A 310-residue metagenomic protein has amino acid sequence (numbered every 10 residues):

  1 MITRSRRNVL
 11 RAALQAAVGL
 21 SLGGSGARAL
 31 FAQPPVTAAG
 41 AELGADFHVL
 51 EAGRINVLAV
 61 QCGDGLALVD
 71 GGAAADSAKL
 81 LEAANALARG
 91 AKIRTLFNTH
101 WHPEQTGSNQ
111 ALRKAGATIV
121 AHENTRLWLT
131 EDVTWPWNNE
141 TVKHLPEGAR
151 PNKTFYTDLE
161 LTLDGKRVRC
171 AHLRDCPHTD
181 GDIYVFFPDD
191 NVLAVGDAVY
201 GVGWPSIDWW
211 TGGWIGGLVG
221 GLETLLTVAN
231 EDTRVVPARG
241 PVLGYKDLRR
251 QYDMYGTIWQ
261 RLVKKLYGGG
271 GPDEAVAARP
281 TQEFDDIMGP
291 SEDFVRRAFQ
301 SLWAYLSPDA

Functional and structural regions predicted by a protein language model:
M1-L20: N-terminal secretory signal peptides and thylakoid transit peptides that target proteins across membranes
G24-E51: C-terminal segment of N-terminal export signals and the immediately downstream linker at the start of the mature
A41-A84, I183-G196: Conserved beta-strand hairpin/beta-sheet module of binuclear metal-dependent hydrolase folds, prominently
D46, V60, D70, H100 (+8 more regions): Divalent metal-coordination and catalytic microenvironments
G65-L66, A73-A75, E160, R167-I258 (+1 more regions): Metallo-beta-lactamase
A86-E160, D180: Active-site HxH/HxHxD metal-binding segment of metal-dependent hydrolases
Q251, R261-S291: Binuclear metal-ion centers of metallo-dependent hydrolases, dominated by the metallo-beta-lactamase
F284, M288-A310: Short, amphipathic C-terminal "tail helix"
